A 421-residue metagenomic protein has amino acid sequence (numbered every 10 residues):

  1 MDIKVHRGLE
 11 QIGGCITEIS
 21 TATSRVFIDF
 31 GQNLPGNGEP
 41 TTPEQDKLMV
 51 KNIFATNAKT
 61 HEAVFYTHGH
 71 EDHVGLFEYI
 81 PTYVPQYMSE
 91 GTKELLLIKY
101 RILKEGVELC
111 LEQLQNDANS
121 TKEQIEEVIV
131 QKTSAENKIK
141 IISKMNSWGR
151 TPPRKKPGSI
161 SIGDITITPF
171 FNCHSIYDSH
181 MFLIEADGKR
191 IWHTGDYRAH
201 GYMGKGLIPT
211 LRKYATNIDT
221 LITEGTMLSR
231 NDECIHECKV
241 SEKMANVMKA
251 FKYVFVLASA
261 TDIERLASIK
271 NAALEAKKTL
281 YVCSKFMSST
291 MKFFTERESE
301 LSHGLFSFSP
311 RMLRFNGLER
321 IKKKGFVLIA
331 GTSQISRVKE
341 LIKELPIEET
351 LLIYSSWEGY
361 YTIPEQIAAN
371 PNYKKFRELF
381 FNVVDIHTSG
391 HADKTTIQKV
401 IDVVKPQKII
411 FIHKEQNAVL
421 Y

Functional and structural regions predicted by a protein language model:
M1-A63, D72-E275, T279-C283, S289-G304: His/Asp/Glu-rich metal-coordinating catalytic cores of metallo-dependent phosphodiesterases/hydrolases acting on
Q11, N271, E275-K277, L305-Y421: C-terminal regulatory/interaction regions
V64, S259, I386-G390: Short acidic-aromatic active-site loops that bind/stabilize oxyanions
V64-F65, L221, V254, L328 (+2 more regions): Receiver (REC) domain switch-region micro-motif
